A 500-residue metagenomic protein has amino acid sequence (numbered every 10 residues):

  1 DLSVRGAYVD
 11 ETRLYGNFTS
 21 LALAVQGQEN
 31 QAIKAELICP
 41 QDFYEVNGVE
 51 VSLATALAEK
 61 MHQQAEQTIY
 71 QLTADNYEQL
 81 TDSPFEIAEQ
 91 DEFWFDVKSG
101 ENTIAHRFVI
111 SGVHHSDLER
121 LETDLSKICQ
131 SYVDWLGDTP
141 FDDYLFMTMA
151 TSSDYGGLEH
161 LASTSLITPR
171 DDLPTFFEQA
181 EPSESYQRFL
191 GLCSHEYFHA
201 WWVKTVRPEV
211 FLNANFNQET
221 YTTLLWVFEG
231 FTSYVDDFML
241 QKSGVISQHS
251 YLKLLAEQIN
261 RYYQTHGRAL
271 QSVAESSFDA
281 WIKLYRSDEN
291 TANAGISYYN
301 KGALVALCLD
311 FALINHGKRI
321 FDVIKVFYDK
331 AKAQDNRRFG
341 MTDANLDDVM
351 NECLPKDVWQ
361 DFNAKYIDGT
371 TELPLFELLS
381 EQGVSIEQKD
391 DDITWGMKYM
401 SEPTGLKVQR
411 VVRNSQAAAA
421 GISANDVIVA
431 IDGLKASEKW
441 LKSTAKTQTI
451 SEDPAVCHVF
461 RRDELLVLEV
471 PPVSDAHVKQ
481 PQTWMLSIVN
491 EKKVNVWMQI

Functional and structural regions predicted by a protein language model:
D1-Q130, D134-F141, D154, D171: Non-catalytic architectural context of zinc metalloproteases
Q28, H114, L118-L125, S183-G191 (+7 more regions): Solvent-exposed, acidic/flexible segments
F43, L136-P140, E196-T205, E209 (+7 more regions): A generic secondary-structure signal for well-formed alpha-helical elements
D96-L225, V235: Juxtacatalytic substrate-recognition/specificity segment
D143-T148, E209-N215, G244-L255, I320-V323: Short, glycine/acidic-rich hinge or "gate" loops at secondary-structure transitions that mediate conformational
T164-D172, T205-V206, N217-R268: Post-HExxH zinc-binding segment in Zn-dependent metallohydrolases
D236, I246-I500: C-terminal recognition in membrane/secretory proteostasis and scaffolding
